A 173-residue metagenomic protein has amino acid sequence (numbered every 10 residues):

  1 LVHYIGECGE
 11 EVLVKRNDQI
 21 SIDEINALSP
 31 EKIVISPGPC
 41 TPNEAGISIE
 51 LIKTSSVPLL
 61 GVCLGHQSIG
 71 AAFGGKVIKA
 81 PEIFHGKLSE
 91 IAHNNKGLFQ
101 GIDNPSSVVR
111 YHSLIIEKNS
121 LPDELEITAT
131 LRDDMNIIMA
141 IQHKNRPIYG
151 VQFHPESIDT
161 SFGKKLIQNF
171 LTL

Functional and structural regions predicted by a protein language model:
L1-T54, L64, S161-L173: N-terminal beta1-alpha1 cap of cysteine-dependent amidohydrolase-like domains
E11-V12, L59, I148: Hydrophobic anchor at the start of a short beta-strand that flanks the dinucleotide cofactor-binding loop
V12-Q19, P42, S89-A92, V108-Y111 (+1 more regions): Short gly/ser/thr-rich secondary-structure transition/capping motifs
P30-G101, I167: Cysteine-nucleophile active-site neighborhood
P39-T41, L114-I115, E156-I158: Short histidine/acidic/glycine/proline-rich micro-motifs that form metal- and phosphate-coordinating active-site loops
C63, H112, H154: Histidine-centered divalent metal-coordination motifs
N95-N145: Catalytic beta-strand/loop cores that center a nucleophilic Ser/Cys/Thr and support acyl-enzyme chemistry
E124-L173: C-terminal and late-domain segments of enzyme folds
